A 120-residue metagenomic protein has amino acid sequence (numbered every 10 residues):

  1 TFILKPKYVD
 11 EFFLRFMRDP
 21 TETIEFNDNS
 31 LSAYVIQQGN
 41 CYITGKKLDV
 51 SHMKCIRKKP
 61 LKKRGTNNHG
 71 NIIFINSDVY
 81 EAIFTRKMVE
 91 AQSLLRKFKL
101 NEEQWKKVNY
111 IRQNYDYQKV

Functional and structural regions predicted by a protein language model:
T1-K7, I73-Y80: Low-complexity, glycine/alanine/valine/leucine- and proline-rich hydrophobic stretches
T1-T21, K99-E103, K119: Extended C-terminal regions of large enzymes
Y8, Y34, Y42, Y80 (+2 more regions): Sequence-level detector for tyrosine residue identity
L14-M17, T21, R57, N109-I111 (+1 more regions): Extracellular/periplasmic ectodomains of large secreted or surface enzymes and adhesion receptors
F16-S32, K59-N68: Short, contiguous acidic/charged loop-to-helix segments that flank catalytic cores in large enzymes
I24-K54, N76-V79: Short cysteine-rich loop/turn motifs with clustered Cys
G45-S77, I83-F84, M88: Histidine-centered nuclease catalytic patch
K62-G70, A82-V120: Polybasic, low-complexity binding patches
